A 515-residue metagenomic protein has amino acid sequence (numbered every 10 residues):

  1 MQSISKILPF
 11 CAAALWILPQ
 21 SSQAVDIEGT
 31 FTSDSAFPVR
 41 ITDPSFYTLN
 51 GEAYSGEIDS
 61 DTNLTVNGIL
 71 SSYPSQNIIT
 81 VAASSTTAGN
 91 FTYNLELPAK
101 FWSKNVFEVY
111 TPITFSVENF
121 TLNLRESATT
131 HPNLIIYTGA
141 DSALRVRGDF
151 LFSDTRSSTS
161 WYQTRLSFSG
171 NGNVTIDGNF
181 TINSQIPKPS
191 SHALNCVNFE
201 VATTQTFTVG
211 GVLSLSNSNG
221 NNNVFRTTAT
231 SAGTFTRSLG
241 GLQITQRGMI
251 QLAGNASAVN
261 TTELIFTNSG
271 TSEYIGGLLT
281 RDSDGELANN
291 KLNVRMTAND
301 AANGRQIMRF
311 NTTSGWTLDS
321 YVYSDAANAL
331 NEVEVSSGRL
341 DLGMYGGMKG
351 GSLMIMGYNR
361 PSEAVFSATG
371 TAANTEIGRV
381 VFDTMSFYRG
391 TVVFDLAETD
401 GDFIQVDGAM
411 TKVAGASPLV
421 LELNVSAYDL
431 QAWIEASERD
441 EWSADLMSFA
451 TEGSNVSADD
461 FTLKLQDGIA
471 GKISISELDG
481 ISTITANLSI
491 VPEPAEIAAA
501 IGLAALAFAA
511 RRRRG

Functional and structural regions predicted by a protein language model:
M1-P9, A495: Bacterial N-terminal signal peptides that target proteins for export
I7-A14, A500-L506: Sec-dependent N-terminal signal peptides
W16-I58, G241, M249-N255, V259-T261 (+8 more regions): Extracellular/surface-exposed low-complexity segments
F31, I58, L70-G210, S214-N221 (+5 more regions): Extracellular repeat-rich scaffold modules on cell surfaces
T204, T262-L264, G270, D319 (+1 more regions): Extracellular beta-strand/loop-rich repeat segments of large surface/secreted proteins
T227-A229, G233-F235, G370-A372: Extended non-catalytic scaffold regions that mediate assembly and binding in large macromolecular machines
E493-R511: A short, hydrophobic C-terminal helix/tail in secreted or cell-surface proteins
R514-G515: Subset of Sec-pathway N-terminal targeting signals
